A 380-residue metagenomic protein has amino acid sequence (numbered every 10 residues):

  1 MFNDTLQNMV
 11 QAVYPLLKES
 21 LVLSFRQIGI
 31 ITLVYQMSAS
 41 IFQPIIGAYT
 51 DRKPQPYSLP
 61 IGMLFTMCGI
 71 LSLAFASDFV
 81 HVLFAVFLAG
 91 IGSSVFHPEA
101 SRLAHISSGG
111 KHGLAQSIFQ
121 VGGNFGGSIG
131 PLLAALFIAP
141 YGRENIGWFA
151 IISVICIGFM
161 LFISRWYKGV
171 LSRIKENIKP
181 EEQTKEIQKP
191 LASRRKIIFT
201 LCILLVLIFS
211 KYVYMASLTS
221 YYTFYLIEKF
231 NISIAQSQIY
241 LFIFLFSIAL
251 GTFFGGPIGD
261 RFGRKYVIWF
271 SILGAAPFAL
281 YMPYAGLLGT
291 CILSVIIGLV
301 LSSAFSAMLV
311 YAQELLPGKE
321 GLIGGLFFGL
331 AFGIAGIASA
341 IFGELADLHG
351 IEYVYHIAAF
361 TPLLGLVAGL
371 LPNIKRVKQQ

Functional and structural regions predicted by a protein language model:
N8, Q36-P44, G127-S128, L245-F253 (+1 more regions): Residue-level signature of mid-helix packing/kink "hotspots" within the transmembrane helices of 12-pass Major
V10-Q11, I197-L245: Extracytoplasmic gate region of multi-pass secondary transporters
V22, P54, F75-V80, G109 (+3 more regions): Helix-breaking motifs and short loop linkers at transmembrane-helix boundaries and internal kinks in secondary membrane
I41-V80: Conserved MFS/SLC helix-loop-helix module at the cytosolic interface between two early adjacent transmembrane helices
F42-P54, T252-G263, A346-D347: Helix-to-loop junctions at the C-terminal end of transmembrane segments in multipass secondary transporters
A85-G122: Cytoplasmic helix-loop-helix junction between adjacent transmembrane helices in 12-TM secondary transporters
F119-G169: Helix-loop-helix hairpin linking two adjacent transmembrane segments in secondary transporters
G259-M308: C-terminal transmembrane helical hairpin of 12-TM major facilitator-type secondary transporters
